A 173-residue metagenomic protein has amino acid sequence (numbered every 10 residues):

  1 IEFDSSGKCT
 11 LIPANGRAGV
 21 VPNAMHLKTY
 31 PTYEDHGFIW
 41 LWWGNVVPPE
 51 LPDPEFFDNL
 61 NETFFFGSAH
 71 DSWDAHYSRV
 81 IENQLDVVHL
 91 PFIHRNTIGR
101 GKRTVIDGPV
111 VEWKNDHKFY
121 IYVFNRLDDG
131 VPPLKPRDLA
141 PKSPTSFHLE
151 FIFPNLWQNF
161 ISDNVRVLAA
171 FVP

Functional and structural regions predicted by a protein language model:
I1-F65: Rieske [2Fe-2S] iron-sulfur-binding domain
V47-P173: C-terminal catalytic domain of Rieske-type non-heme iron oxygenases
